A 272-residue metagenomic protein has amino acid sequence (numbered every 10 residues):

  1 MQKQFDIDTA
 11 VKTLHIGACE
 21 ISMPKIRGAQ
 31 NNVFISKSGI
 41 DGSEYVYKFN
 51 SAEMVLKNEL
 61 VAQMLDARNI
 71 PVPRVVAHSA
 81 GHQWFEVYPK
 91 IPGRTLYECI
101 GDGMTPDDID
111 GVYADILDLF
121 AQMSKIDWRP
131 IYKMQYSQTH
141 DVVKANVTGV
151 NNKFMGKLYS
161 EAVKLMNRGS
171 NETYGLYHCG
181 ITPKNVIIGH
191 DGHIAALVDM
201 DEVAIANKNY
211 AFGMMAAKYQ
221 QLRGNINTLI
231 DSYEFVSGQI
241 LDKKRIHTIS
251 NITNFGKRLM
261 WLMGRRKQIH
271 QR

Functional and structural regions predicted by a protein language model:
K3-H15, K125-P183, G189-H190, R272: An alpha-helical support segment within catalytic cores of ATP-dependent transferases
I16-P24: Conserved N-terminal boundary motif of the eukaryotic protein kinase catalytic domain
M23-I131, K153: ATP-binding pocket architecture of kinase catalytic cores
N32-S38, V163-Y210: Active-site acidic catalytic loop and adjacent metal/ATP-binding pocket of ATP-dependent phosphoryl transfer enzymes
A62-Q63, F120, Y159, V163 (+1 more regions): Short amphipathic alpha-helical segments and helix-helix/interface helices
P73-V76, A195, G213: A short, local hydrophobic-aromatic micro-motif
H140-N146, Y159-E161, Q220, D242-F255: C-terminal subregions of glycosyltransferases and related glycan-biosynthesis enzymes
N209-Q239, N251-I269: Active-site activation/catalytic loop segments of kinase-like enzymes and analogous catalytic loops in related
